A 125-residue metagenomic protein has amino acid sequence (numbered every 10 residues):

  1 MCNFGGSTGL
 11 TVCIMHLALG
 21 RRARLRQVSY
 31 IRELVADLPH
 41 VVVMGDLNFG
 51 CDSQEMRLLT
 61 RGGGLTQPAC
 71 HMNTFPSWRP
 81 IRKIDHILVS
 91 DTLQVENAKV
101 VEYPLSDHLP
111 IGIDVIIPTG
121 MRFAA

Functional and structural regions predicted by a protein language model:
M1-A125: Active-site regions of metal-assisted phosphoester/phosphodiester hydrolases, unifying DNase/endonuclease modules
